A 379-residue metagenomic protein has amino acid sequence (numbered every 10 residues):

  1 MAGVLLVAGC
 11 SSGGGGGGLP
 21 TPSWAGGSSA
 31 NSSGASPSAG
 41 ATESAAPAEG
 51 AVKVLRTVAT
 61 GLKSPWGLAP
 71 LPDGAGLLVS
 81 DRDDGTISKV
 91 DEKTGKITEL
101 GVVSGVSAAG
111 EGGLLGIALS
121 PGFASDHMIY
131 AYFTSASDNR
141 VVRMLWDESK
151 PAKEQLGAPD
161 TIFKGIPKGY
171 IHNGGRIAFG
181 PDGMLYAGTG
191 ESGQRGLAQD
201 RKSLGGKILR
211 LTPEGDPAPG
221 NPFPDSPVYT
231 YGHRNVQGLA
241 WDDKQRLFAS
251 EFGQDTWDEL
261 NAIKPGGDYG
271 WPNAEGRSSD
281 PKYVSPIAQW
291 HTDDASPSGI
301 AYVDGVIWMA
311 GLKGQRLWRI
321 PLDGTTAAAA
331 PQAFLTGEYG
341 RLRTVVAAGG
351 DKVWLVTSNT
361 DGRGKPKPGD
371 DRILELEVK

Functional and structural regions predicted by a protein language model:
G3, S11-Q194, R246-F252, D294-G324 (+2 more regions): Acidic, Gly/Ser/Thr-rich repeat motifs that build Ca2+-stabilized beta-propeller blades
A178-M184, G205-P219, W271-E275: A structural motif
Q199-K244: Loop-centered beta-sheet repeat module
L209, D258-Y283: Mobile, glycine-enriched helix-loop/loop "lid" segments at the mouths of ligand-binding/catalytic clefts that gate
T230-F252, T256-P265: Acidic, glycine-rich loop-and-beta core segments that form the ion-binding/anion-interacting portion of active sites
G238, L247, D258-E259, V284-Y302: C-terminal amphipathic alpha-helical segment
R341-T344: Repeated scaffold domains used in trafficking and secretory/extracellular systems, primarily beta-propellers
